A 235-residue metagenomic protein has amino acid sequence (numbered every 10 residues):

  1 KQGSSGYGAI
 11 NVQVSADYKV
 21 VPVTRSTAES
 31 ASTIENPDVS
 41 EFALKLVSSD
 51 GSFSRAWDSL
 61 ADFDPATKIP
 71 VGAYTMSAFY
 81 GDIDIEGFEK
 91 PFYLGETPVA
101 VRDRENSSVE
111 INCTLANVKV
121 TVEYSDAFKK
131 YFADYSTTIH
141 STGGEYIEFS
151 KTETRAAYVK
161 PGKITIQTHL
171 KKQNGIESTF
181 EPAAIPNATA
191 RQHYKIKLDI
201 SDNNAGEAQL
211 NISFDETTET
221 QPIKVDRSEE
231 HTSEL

Functional and structural regions predicted by a protein language model:
K1-A43, K68, T75-P91, E96-D103 (+2 more regions): Extracytoplasmic cysteine-anchoring/structural motifs
T33-D58, D64: N-terminal, post-signal-peptide region of Sec/Tat-exported proteins
S54-A61, E145-K151: Short beta-strand segments within Ig-like beta-sandwich modules, predominantly Fibronectin type-III
R55-V71, D82-I85: Signal that preferentially marks extracellular ectodomain short beta-strand elements of beta-sandwich modules
